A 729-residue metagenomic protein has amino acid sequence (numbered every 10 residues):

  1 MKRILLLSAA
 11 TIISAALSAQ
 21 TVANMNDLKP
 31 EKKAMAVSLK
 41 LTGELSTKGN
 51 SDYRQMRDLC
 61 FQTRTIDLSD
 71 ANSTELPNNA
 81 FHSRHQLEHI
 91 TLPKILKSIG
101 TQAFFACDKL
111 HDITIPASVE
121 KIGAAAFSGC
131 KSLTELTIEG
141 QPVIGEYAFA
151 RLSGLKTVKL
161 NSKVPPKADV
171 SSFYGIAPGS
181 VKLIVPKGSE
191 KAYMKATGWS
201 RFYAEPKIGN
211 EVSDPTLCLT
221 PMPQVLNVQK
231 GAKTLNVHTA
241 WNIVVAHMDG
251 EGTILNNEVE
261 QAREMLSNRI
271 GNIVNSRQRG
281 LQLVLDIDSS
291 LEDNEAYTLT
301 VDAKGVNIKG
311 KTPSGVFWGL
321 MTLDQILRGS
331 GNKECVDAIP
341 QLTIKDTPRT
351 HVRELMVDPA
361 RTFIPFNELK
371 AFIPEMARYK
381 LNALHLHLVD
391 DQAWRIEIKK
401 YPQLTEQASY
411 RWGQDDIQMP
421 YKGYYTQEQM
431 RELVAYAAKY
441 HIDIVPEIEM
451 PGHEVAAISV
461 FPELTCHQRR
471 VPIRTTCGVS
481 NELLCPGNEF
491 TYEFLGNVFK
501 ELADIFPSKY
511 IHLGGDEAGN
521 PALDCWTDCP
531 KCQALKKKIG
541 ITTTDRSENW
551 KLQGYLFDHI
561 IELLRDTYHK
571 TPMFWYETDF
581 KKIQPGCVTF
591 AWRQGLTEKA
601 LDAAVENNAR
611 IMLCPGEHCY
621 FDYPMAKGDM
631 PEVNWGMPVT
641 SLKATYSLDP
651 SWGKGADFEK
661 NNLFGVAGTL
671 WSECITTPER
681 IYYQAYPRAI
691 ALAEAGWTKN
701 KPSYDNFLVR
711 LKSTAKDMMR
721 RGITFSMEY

Functional and structural regions predicted by a protein language model:
M1-T21, N210: Bacterial Sec-dependent N-terminal signal peptides
Q20-P30, D214-M222: Boundary/junction segments of secreted and surface-exposed precursor proteins
V37-T47, Q62-E75, H85-S98, D108-K121 (+4 more regions): Structural signature of tandem-repeat unit edges
N79-A80, G100-A103, G123-S128, E146-A148 (+1 more regions): Consensus positions within tandem repeat domains that build extended binding/scaffold surfaces
G209-H351, P572-Y576, S713-Y729: Acidic, contiguous N-terminal accessory segments
L291-Y510, W526, H559, A667-S672: Feature activates predominantly on carbohydrate-active enzymes
A457, P462, I473-C587, Q594-T597 (+1 more regions): Active-site neighborhood of glycoside hydrolase catalytic domains
P572-T578, K582-Y729: Flexible, acidic glycine-rich loops studded with aromatic residues
